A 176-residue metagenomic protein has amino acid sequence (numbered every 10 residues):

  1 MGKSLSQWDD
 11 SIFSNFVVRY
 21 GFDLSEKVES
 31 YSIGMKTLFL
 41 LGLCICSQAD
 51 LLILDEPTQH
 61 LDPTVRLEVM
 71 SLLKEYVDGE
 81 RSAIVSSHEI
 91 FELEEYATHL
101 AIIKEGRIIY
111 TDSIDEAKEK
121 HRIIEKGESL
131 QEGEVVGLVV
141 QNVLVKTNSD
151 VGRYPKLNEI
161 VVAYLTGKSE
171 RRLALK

Functional and structural regions predicted by a protein language model:
M1-F39: ABC-family P-loop ATPase nucleotide-binding domains
L52-E56: Catalytic Walker B motif of ABC-type/P-loop ATPase nucleotide-binding domains
P63-V65: Helix N-cap at the start of a conserved alpha-helix in ABC-type nucleotide-binding domains
S86-H88: H-loop (His-switch) motif in ABC-type P-loop NTPases
L93-E95: A short, surface-exposed alpha-helical micro-motif characterized by mixed small hydrophobic and charged/polar residues
V135-K176: C-terminal coupling/interaction segments
